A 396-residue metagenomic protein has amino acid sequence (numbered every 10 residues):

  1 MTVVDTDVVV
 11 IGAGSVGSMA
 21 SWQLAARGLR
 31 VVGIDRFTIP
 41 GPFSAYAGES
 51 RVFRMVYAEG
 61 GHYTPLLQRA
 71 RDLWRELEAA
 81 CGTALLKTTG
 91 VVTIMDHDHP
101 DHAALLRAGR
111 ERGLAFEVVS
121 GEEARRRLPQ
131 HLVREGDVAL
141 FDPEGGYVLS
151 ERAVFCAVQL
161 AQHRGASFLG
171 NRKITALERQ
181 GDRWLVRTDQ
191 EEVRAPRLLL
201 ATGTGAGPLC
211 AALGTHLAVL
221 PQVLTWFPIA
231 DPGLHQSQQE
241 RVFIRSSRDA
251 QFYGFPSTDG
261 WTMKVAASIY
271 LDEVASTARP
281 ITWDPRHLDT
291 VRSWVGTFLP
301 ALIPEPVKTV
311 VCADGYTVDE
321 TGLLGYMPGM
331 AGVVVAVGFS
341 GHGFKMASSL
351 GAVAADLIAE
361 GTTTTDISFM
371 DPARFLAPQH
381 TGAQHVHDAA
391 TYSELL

Functional and structural regions predicted by a protein language model:
T2-V16: Beta1/beta-strand and adjacent pyrophosphate-binding region of the FAD-binding site in flavoprotein oxidoreductases
V9-I11, V193-G205, G351: Short hydrophobic core segments
W22-A26, G82-T88, E192, T204-A331 (+1 more regions): Active-site substrate-recognition segment that forms the wall of the catalytic cavity or substrate channel
A25-Y46: Glycine-rich FAD pyrophosphate-binding loop
S50-R127, D137, Q251: Dinucleotide-binding Rossmann-like beta1-alpha1 core, especially the glycine-rich loop that anchors the ADP
D96-G170, A176-D182: Flavin (FAD/FMN) cofactor-binding and adjacent substrate-gating region of FAD-dependent oxidoreductase domains
T175-V193: Conserved beta-strand-loop-beta-strand element in the redox core of flavoprotein oxidoreductases
G296-L396: C-terminal catalytic lobe of FAD-dependent flavoproteins
